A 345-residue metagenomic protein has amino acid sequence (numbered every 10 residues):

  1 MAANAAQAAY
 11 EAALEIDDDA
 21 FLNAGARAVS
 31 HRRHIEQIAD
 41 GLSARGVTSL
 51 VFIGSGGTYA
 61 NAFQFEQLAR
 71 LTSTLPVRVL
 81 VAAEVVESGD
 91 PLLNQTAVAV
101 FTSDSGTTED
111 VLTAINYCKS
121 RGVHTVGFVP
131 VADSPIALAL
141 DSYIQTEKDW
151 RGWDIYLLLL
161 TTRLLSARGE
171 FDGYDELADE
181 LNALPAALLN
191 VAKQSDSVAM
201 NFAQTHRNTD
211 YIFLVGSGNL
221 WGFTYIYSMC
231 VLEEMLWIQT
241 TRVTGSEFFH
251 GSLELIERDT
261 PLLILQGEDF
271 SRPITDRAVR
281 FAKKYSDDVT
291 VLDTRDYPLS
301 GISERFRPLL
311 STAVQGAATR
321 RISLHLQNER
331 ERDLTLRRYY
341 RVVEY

Functional and structural regions predicted by a protein language model:
M1-Y345: Conserved N-terminal alpha-helical segment that immediately precedes and caps sugar-phosphate-binding
